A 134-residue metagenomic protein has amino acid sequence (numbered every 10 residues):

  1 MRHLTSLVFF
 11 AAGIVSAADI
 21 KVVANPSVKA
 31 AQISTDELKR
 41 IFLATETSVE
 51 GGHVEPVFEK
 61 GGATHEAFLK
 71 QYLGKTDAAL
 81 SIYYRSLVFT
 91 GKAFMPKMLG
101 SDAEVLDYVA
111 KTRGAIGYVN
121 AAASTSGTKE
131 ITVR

Functional and structural regions predicted by a protein language model:
L4-T5, V15: Cleavable N-terminal signal peptides
A18-R134: Exported/periplasmic ABC-transporter solute-binding proteins
